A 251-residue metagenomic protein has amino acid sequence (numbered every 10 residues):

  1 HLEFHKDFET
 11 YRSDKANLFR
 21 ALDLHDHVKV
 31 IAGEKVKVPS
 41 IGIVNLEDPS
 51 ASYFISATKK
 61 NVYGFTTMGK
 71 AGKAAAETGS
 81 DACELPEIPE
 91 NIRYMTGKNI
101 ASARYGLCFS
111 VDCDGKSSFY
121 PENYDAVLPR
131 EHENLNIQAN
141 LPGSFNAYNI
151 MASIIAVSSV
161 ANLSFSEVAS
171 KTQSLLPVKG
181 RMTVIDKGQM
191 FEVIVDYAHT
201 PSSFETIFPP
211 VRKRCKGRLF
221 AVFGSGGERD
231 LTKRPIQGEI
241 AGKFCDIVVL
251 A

Functional and structural regions predicted by a protein language model:
H1, D48-P49, T200, S225-E228: Short glycine-rich anion-binding loops that position phosphate/pyrophosphate groups of nucleotides and phosphorylated
H1-E192, K216: Acidic, Mg2+-coordinating active-site environments of NTP-dependent enzymes
S52, S202-E205: Alpha-helical elements of the RecA-like P-loop NTPase motor core of helicases
A139, Y197, F223-S225: Short glycine-centered, acidic/aromatic-flanked micro-motifs in structured strand/loop junctions that mark active-site
A152, H199, S203: Conserved cofactor-binding/catalytic machinery of classical short-chain dehydrogenase/reductase
V168, F204-I207: Hydrophobic side chains in well-ordered alpha-helices
P177-G180, S202, P209-A251: Active-site beta-alpha connecting loops in nucleotide-dependent enzymes
V193-H199: Switch II (G3) loop of P-loop NTPases
